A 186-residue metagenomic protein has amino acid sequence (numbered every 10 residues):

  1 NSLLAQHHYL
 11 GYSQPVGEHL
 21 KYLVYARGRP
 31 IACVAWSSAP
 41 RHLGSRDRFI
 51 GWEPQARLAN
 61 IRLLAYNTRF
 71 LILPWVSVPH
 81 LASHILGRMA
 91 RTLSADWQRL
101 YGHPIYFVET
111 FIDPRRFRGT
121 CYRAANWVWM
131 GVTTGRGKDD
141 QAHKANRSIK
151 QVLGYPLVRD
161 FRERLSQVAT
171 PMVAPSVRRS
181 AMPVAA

Functional and structural regions predicted by a protein language model:
N1-F161: Acyl-donor binding region in acyl/amide transferases
G51, L86-G87, Q167-P175: Short intrinsically disordered coil segments
V158-T170: Short, charged low-complexity linker/loop segments at the C-terminal edge of domains
P171-A186: Short, cationic low-complexity segments
